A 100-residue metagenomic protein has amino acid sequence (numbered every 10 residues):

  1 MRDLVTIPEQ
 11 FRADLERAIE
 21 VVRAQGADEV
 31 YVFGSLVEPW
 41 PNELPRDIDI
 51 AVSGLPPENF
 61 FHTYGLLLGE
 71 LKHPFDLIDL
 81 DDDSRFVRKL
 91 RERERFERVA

Functional and structural regions predicted by a protein language model:
M1-Y31, V37-L44, S53-A100: Catalytic core of pol beta-like nucleotidyltransferases
